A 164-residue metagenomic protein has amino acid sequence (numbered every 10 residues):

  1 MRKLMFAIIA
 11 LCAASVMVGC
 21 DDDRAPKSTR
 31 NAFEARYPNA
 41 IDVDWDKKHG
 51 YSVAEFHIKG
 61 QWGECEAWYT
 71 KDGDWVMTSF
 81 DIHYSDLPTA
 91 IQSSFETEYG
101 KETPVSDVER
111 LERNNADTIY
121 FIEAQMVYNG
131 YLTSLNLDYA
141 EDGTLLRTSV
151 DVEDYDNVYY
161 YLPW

Functional and structural regions predicted by a protein language model:
M1-L4: Positively charged n-region of N-terminal signal peptides that target proteins for export
F6-L11: Sec-dependent N-terminal signal peptides
S15-G19: C-terminal motif of bacterial Sec signal peptides marking the signal peptidase cleavage site
D21-D23: Bacterial signal peptide processing site
K27-W164: First exposed extracellular module after export/assembly in secreted or surface-exposed proteins
